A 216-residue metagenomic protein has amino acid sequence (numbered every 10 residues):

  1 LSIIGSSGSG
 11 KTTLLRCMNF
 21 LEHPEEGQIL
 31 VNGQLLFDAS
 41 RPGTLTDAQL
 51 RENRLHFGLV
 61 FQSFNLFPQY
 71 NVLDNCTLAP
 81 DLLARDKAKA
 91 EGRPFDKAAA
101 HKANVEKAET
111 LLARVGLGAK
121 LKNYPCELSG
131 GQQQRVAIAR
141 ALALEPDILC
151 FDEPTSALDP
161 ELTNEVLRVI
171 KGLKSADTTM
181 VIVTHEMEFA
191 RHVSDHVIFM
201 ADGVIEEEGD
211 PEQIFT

Functional and structural regions predicted by a protein language model:
N123, L144, A176: Conserved signature/switch motifs of ABC ATPase nucleotide-binding domains
Y124-L128, Q132: Conserved ABC ATPase signature
L149-D152: Catalytic Walker B motif of ABC-type/P-loop ATPase nucleotide-binding domains
P160-L162: Helix N-cap at the start of a conserved alpha-helix in ABC-type nucleotide-binding domains
T184-H185: H-loop/switch region of ABC-family ATPase nucleotide-binding domains
E208-G209: ABC ATPase "signature
